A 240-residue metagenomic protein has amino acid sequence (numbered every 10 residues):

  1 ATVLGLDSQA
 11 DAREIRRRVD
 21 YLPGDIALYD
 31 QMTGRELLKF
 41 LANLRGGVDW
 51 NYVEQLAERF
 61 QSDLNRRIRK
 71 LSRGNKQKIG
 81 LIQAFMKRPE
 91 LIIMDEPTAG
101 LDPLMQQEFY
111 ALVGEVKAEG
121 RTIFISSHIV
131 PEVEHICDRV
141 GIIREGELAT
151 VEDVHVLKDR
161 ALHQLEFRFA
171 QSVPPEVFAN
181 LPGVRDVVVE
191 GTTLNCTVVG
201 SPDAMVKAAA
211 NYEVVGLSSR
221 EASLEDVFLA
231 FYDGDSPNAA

Functional and structural regions predicted by a protein language model:
A1-R144, L148-T150: ABC transporter nucleotide-binding domains
G5-D7, I26, R66-I68, V154 (+3 more regions): Short, well-ordered turn and helix-capping elements at secondary-structure junctions
D11, D153, A204: Short acidic active-site motifs
F109-T197: ABC transporter nucleotide-binding domain
H163-A240: Short, charged/small-residue-rich alpha-helical element at the C-terminal edge of ABC transporter nucleotide-binding
